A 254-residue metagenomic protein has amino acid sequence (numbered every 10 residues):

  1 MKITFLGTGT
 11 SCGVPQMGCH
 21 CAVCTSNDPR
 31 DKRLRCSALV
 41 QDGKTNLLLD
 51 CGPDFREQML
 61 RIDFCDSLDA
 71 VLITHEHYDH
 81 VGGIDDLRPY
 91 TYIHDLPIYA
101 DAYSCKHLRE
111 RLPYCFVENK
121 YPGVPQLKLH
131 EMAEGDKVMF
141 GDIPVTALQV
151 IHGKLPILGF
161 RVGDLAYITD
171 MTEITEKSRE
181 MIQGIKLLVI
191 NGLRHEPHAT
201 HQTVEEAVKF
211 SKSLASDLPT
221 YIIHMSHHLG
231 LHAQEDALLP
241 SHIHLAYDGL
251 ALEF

Functional and structural regions predicted by a protein language model:
M1-I168, A233-F254: Binuclear metal-dependent hydrolase catalytic cores
E173-F254: Cap/insert and terminal regions of metallo-dependent hydrolase folds
